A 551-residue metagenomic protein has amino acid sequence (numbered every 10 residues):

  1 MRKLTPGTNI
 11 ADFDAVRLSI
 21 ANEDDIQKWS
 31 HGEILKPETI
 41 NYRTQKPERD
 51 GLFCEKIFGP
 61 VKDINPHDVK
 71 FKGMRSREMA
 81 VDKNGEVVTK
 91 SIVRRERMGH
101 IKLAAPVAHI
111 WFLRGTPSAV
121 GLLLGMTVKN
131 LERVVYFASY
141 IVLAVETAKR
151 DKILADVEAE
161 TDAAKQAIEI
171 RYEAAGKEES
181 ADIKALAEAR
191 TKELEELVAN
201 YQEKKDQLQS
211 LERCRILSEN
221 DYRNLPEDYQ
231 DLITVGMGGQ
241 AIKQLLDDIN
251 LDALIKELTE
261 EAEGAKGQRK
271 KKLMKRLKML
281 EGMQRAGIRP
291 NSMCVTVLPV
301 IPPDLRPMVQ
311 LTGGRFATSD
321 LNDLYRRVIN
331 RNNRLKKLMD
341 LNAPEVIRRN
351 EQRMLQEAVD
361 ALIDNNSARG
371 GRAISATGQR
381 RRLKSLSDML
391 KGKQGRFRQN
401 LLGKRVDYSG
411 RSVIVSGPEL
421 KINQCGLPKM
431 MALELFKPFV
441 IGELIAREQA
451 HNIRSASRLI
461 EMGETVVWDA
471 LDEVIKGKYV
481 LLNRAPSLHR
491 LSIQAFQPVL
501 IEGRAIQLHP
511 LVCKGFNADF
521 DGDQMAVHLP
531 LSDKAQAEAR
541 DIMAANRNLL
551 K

Functional and structural regions predicted by a protein language model:
M1-K551: Conserved core architecture of multi-subunit DNA-directed RNA polymerases
